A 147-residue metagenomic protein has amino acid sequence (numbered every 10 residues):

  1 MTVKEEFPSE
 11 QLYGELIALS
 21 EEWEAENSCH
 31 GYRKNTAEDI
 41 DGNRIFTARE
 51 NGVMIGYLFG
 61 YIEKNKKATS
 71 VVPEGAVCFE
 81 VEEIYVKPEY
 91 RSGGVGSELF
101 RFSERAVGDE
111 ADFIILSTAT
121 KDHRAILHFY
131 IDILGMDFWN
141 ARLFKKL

Functional and structural regions predicted by a protein language model:
M1-Y32: Short amphipathic alpha-helix that is part of the acyltransferase structural core
E24-E50: Active-site rim helix/loop that mediates acceptor-substrate recognition in acyltransferases
T47, V53-I62, E80, Y85: Conserved beta-strand in the GNAT
E50, L58-G75: A conserved beta-strand-loop-helix scaffold within acyl/acetyltransferase catalytic domains
V72-P88, A141: Conserved acetyl-CoA binding element of GNAT-fold acetyltransferases
V86, S92-R105: Conserved acetyl-CoA-binding loop-helix of GNAT-fold acetyltransferases
R91, I114-L127, F144-L147: Conserved beta-strand-loop-alpha-helix junction that forms the acyl-donor binding cleft
F129-I131: Conserved active-site tyrosine of GNAT-family acetyltransferases
